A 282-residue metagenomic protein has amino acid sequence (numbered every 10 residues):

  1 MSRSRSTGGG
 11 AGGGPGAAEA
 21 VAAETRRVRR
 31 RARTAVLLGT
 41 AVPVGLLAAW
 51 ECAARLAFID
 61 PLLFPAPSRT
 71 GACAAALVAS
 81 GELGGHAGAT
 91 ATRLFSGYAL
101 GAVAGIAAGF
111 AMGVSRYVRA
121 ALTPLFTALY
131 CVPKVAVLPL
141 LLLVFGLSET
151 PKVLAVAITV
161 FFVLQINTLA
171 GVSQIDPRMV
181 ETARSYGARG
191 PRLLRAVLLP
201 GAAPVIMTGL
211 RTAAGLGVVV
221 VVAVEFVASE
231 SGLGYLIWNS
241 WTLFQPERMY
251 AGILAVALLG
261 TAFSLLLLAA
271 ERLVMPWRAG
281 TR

Functional and structural regions predicted by a protein language model:
M1-V44, L265-R282: Transmembrane alpha-helical segments of polytopic membrane transport and secretion proteins
E24-V28, L56-L100: Periplasmic/extracellular loop-to-transmembrane helix junction in inner-membrane transport proteins
S96-F126: Transmembrane-helix boundary motif in ABC transporter permease subunits
R116, P204-T208, A251-R282: C-terminal transmembrane helix and the adjacent membrane-cytosol boundary/short C-terminal tail of inner/organellar
T127-V163, A170-G171: Generic hydrophobic transmembrane alpha-helix motif, especially the helices
L142-V144, V172, V219-V256, M275-R282: Glycine-rich helix-loop "coupling/hinge" segments at transmembrane-helix boundaries in multipass transporters
L154, I158, G190-V224, Y250 (+2 more regions): Transmembrane alpha-helices
N167-T212, L233, I237: Short cytoplasmic-facing helical segments at TM-TM junctions of multi-pass membrane proteins
